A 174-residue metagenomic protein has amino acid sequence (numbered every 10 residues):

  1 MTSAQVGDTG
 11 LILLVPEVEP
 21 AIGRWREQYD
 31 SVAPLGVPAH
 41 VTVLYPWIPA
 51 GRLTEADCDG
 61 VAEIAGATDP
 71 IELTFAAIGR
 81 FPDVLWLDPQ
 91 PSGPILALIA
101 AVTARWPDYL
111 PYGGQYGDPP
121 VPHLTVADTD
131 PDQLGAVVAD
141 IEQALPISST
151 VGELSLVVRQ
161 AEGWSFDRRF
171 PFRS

Functional and structural regions predicted by a protein language model:
M1-E72, S92-G152, S165-S174: Basic, often amphipathic N-terminal segments
I78: Conserved TIR/SEFIR loop-to-helix hotspot centered on a Trp-containing motif with a nearby acidic residue
F81-D83: Short acidic/glycine-enriched loop/turn segments that link adjacent beta-strands
W86-Q90: Short histidine-centered catalytic/ligand-binding loop motif
G152-A161: Short beta-strand segments and strand-loop junctions that repeat across beta-rich extracellular domains
